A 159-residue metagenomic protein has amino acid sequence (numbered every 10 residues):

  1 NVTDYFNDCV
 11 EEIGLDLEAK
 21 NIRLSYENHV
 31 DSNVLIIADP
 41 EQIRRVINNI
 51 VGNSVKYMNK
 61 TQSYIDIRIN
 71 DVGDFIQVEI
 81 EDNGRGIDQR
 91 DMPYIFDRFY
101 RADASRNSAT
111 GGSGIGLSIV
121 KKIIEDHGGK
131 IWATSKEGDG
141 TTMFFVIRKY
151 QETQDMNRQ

Functional and structural regions predicted by a protein language model:
N1-G14: A conserved beta-strand-to-alpha-helix junction within the catalytic ATP-binding
L35-A38: Conserved micro-motifs of the catalytic ATP-binding
S54-V55: Short helix-loop "hinge" at the ATP-lid/N-box region of the Bergerat-fold HATPase_c
Y64-D74: Short beta-strand/loop element within the Bergerat-fold HATPase_c
D82: Acidic ATP/Mg2+-coordinating residue in the GHKL
I87-R101: Short conserved segment of the HATPase_c
G128-G129: Conserved glycine-rich
